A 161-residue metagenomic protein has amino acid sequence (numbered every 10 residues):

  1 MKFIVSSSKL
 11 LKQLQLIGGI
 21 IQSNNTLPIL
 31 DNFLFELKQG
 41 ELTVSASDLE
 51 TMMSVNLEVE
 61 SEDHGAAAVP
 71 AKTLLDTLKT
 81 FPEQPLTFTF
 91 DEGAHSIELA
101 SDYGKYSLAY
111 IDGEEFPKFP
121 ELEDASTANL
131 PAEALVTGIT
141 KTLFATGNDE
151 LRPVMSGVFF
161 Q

Functional and structural regions predicted by a protein language model:
M1-Q161: Structural preference for solvent-exposed beta-strand-turn elements and adjacent flexible terminal/loop segments within
